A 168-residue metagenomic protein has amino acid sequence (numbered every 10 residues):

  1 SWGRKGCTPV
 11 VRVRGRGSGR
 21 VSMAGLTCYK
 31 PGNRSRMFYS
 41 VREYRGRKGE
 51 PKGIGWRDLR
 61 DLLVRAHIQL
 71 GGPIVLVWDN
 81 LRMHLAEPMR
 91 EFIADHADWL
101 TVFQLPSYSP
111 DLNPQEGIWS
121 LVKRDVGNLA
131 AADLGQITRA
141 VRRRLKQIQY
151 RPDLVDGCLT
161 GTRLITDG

Functional and structural regions predicted by a protein language model:
S1-D61, T162, T166: Extended, low-complexity cationic-aromatic segments
K5-G15, A94-P114: RNase H-like polynucleotidyl transferase catalytic core
G19-V21, G72, D98-T101: Short glycine-/polar-rich loops that comprise or flank the Walker A/P-loop and associated switch/sensor motifs
L26, I74-N80, F103-P106, L159: Short beta-strand segments
W56-V75: Short, basic/hydrophobic alpha-helical segments
D79-N80, E87, F103-D125, G135-I137: RNase H-like two-metal-ion nuclease catalytic core shared by retroviral integrases and related mobile-element nucleases
A86-H96: Short, aromatic/basic amphipathic alpha-helical patches
Q115-G168: C-terminal anion-handling pockets and recognition modules
